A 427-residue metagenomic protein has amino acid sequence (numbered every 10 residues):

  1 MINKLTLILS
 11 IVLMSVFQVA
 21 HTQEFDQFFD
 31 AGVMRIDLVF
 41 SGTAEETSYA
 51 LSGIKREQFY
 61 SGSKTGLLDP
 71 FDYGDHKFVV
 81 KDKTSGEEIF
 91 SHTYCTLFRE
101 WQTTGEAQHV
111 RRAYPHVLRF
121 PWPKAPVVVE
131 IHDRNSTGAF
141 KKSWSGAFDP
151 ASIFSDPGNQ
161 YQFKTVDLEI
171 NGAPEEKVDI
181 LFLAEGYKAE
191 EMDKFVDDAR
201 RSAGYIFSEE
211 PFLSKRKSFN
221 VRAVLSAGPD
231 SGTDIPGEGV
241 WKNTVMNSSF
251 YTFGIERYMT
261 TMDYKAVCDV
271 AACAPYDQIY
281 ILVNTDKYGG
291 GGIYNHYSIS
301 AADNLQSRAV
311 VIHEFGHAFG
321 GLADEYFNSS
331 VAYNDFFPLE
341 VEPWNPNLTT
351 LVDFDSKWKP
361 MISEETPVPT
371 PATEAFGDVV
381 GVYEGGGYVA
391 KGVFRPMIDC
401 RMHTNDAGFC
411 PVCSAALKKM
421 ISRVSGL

Functional and structural regions predicted by a protein language model:
T6-V16: Bacterial N-terminal signal peptides
T22-H116: N-terminal prosegments of processed precursors
Q27-T47, Y326-L427: Replace "(M1/M4/M9/M12/WLM)" with "(e.g., M1/M4/M8/M9/M12/M26/WLM)" and add "not limited to" to clarify scope
H116-R119, P123-S136: Short, aromatic- and glycine-rich surface loops/edge beta-strands on solvent-exposed regions
I153-E210, A223-S231: Fold-level signature of zinc-dependent metallopeptidase catalytic domains
K194, G291-E314: Short pre-active-site segment immediately N-terminal to the catalytic Zn-binding motif
S218-Y294: Active-site-proximal segments of metallohydrolase catalytic domains
F315-V331: Catalytic Zn2+-binding segment of zinc metalloproteases
